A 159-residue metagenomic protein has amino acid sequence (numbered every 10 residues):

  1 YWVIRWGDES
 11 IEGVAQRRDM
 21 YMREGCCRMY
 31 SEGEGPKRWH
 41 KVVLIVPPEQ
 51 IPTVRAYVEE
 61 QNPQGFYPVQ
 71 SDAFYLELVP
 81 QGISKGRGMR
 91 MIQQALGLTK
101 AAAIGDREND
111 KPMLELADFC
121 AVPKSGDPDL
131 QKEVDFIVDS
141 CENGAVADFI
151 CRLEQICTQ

Functional and structural regions predicted by a protein language model:
Y1-I104, E108, M113: Conserved acidic, metal-coordinating active-site core of Asp-based, Mg2+-dependent phosphoryl-transfer enzymes
E77-Q159: Mg2+-dependent phosphoryl-transfer enzymes with acidic/Ser/Thr/Gly-rich catalytic loops
